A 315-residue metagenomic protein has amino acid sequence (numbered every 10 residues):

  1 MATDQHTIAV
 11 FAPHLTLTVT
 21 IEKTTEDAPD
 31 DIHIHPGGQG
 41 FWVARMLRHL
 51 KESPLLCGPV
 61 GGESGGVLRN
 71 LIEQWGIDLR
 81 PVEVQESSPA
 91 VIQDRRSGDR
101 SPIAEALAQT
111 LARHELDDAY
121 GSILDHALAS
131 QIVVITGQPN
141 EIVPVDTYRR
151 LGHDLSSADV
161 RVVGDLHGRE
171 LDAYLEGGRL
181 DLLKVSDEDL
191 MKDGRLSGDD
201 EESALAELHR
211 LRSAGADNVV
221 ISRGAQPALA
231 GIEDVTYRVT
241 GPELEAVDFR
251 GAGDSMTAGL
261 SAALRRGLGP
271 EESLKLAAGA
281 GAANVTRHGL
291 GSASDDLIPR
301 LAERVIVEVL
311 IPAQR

Functional and structural regions predicted by a protein language model:
M1-E26: Positively charged, low-complexity intrinsically disordered leader regions
E22-W42: Short catalytic helix/loop segments, enriched in acidic residues and glycine and frequently bearing histidine
T25-D30, H49-Q131, R300-R315: Conserved N-terminal subdomain of the carbohydrate kinase-like
A44-S53, A262-G267: Alpha-helix C-terminal capping segments
R45, A90-D94, P227-G231: Short beta-strand scaffold segments in enzyme catalytic cores
A127-I142: Short acidic, glycine-rich surface-loop motifs adjacent to enzyme active sites
D146-D234: Conserved phosphate/ATP/ADP-binding segment of small-molecule kinases
E201-R315: Conserved phosphate-binding/catalytic region of the ribokinase-like
